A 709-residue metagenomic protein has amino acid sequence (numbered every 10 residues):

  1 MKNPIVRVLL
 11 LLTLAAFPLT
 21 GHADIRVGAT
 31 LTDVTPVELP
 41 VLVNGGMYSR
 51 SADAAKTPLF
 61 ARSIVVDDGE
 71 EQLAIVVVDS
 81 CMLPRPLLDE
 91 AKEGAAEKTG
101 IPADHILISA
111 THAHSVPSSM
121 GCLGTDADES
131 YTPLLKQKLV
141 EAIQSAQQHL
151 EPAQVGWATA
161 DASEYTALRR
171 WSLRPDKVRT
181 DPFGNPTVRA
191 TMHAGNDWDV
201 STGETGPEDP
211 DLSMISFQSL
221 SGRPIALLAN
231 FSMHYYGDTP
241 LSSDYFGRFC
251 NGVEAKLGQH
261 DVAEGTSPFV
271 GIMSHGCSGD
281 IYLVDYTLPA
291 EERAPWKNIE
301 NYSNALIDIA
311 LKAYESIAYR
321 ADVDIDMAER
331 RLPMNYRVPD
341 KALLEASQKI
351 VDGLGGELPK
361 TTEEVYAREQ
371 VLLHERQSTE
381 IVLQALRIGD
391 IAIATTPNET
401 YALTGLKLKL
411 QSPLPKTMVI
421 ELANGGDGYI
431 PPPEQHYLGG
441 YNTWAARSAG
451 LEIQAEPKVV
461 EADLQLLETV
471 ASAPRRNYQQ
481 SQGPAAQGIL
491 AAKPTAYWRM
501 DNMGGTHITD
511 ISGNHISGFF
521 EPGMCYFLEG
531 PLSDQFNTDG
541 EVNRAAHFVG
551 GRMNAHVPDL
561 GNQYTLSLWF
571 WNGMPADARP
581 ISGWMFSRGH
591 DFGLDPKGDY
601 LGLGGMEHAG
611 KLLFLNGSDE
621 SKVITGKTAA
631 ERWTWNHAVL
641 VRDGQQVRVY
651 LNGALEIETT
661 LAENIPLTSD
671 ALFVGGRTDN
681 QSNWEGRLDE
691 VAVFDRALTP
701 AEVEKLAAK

Functional and structural regions predicted by a protein language model:
V8-P18: Bacterial N-terminal signal peptides
A23-S109, A113-V270, G276-T287, A294-N301 (+2 more regions): Conserved beta-alpha junction segments in alpha/beta enzyme cores
N477-G551, A576-G583, G589-K597, P700-K709: Extracytoplasmic low-complexity segments
P484-I489, A545-L566, G589, V623-A629 (+1 more regions): Short surface loop/edge beta-strand patches of beta-sandwich-type extracellular domains that form ligand-contact sites
A496-M503, Y564-M574, H637, S682-A708: Extracellular, beta-strand-rich glycan-interacting domains
H608, T659-R687: Flexible glycan-contacting loops in extracellular carbohydrate-active proteins
L613-H637: Short, aromatic/His-centered strand-loop micro-motif at the edge of beta-sheets
T634-R648: Localized edge beta-strand/strand-to-loop motifs within extracellular or lumenal beta-rich domains
